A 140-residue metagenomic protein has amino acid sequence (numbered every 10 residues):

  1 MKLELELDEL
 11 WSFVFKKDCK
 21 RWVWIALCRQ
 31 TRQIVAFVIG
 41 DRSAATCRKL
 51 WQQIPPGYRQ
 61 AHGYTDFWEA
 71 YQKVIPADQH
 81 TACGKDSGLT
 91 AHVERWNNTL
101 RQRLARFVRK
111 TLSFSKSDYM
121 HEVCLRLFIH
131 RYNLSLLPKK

Functional and structural regions predicted by a protein language model:
M1-K140: Residue-level recognition of single "structural anchor" positions that define or cap local secondary structure
